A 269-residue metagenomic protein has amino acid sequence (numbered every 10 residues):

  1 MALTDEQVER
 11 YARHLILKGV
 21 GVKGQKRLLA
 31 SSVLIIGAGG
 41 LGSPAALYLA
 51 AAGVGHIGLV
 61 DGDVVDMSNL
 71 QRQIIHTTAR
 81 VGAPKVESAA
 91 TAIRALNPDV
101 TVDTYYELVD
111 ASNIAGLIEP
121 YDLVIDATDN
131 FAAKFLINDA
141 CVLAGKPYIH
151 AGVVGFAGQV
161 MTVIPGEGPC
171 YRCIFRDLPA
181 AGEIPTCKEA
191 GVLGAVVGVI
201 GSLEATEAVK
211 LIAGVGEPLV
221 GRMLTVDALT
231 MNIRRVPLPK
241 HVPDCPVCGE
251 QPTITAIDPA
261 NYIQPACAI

Functional and structural regions predicted by a protein language model:
M1-I269: Adenine nucleotide-associated cytosolic modules
